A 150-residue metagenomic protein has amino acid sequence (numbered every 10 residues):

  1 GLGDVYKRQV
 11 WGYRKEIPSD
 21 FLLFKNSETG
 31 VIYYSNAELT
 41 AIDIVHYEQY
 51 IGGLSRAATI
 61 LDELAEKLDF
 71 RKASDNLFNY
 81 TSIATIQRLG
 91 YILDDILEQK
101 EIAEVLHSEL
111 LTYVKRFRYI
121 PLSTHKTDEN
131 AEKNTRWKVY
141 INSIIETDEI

Functional and structural regions predicted by a protein language model:
L2-Y6: Short, small-residue-biased leader/transition segments that mark boundaries at the very start of proteins
K7-G12: Active-site regions of enzymes building and remodeling cell-envelope glycoconjugates
K15-I17: A short, sequence-level motif marking secondary-structure junctions
S19-I150: Hydrophobic alpha-helical interaction segments
